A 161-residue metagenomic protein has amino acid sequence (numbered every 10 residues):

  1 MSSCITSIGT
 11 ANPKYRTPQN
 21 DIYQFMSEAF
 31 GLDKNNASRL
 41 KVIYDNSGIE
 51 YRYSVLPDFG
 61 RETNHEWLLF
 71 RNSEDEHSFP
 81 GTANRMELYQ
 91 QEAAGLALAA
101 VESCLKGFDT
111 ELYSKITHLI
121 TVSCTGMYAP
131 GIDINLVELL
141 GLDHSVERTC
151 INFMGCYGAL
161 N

Functional and structural regions predicted by a protein language model:
M1-I116: Conserved "HGTGT" condensation-loop signature of ketosynthase/thiolase-family condensing enzymes that catalyze
F70-F79, S123-N161: Conserved catalytic cysteine-centered active-site region of acyl-thioester-dependent Claisen-condensing enzymes
T117-S123: Short glycine-rich or small-residue beta-strand-to-loop segments that form or flank ligand, phosphate, metal/Fe-S
